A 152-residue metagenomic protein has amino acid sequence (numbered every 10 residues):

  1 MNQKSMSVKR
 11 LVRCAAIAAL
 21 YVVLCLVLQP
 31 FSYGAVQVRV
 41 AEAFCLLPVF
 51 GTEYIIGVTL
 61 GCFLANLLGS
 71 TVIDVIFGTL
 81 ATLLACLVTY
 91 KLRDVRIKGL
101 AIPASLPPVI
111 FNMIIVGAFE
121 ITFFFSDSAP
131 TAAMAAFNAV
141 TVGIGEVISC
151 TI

Functional and structural regions predicted by a protein language model:
M1-I56: Hydrophobic transmembrane alpha-helices
P30-A35, F63-I152: Membrane-embedded alpha-helical hairpins and interfacial helices in multi-pass inner-membrane proteins
A41-F44, G57-A65, A85-C86: Hydrophobic, membrane-inserted alpha-helices
P48-V58, R93-I102: Membrane-helix interface "capping/anchor" motifs
